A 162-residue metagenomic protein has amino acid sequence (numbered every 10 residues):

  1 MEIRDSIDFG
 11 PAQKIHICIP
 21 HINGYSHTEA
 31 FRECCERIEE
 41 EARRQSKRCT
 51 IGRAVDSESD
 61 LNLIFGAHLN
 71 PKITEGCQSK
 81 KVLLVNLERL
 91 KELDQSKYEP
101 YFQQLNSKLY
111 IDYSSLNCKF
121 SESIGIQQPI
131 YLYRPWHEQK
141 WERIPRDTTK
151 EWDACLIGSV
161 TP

Functional and structural regions predicted by a protein language model:
E2-E58, G66-C77, V85-P162: Nucleotide-sugar donor-binding catalytic core of glycosyltransferases
L63: N-terminal Rossmann-like NAD(P) cofactor-binding module of classical short-chain dehydrogenase/reductase
V82: Glycine-rich, N-terminal phosphate-binding loop and its surrounding beta-alpha-beta segment
